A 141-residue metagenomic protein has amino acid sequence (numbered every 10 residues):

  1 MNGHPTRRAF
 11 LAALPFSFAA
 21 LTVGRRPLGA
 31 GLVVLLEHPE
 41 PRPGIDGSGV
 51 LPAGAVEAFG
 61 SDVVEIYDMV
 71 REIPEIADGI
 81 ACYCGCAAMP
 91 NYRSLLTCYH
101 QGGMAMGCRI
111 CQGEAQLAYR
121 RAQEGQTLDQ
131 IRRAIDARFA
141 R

Functional and structural regions predicted by a protein language model:
M1-F18: N-terminal secretory signal peptides and thylakoid transit peptides that target proteins across membranes
F18-A19, N91-L96, F139-R141: Short amphipathic alpha-helical segments with coiled-coil-like heptad repeat character
L21-E65: C-terminal segment of N-terminal export signals and the immediately downstream linker at the start of the mature
V50-Y92: Short, charged low-complexity linear segments at domain edges
E65-D68, I110-G113, L117, Q130 (+1 more regions): Extracytoplasmic/secreted proteins, especially bacterial periplasmic and envelope-associated proteins
I80-Q116: Short, thiol/selenol-centered motifs that function as redox-active sites or metal-ligating centers
R120-R121: Helix-rich interaction surfaces within compact, conserved domain-sized segments that mediate assembly or partner
E124, L128-R141: Short flanking/linker segments adjacent to small metal-binding domains or redox-active Cys/His motifs
